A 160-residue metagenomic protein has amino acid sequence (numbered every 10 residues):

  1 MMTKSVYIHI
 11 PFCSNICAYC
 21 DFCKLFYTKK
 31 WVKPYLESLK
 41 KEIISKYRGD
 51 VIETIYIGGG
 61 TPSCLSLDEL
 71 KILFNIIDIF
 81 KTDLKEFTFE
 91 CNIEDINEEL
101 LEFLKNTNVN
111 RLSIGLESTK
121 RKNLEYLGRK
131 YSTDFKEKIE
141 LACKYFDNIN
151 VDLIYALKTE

Functional and structural regions predicted by a protein language model:
M1-V6: Extreme N-terminal starter segment of soluble prokaryotic enzymes
I8-I10, L116: Alpha/beta-hydrolase
P11-K24: Local cysteine-cluster metal-coordination motifs and their immediate loop/turn environment, predominantly Fe-S cluster
K24-K46, E53-E160: Conserved non-cysteine loop/helix-boundary elements of the Radical SAM core domain that shape
